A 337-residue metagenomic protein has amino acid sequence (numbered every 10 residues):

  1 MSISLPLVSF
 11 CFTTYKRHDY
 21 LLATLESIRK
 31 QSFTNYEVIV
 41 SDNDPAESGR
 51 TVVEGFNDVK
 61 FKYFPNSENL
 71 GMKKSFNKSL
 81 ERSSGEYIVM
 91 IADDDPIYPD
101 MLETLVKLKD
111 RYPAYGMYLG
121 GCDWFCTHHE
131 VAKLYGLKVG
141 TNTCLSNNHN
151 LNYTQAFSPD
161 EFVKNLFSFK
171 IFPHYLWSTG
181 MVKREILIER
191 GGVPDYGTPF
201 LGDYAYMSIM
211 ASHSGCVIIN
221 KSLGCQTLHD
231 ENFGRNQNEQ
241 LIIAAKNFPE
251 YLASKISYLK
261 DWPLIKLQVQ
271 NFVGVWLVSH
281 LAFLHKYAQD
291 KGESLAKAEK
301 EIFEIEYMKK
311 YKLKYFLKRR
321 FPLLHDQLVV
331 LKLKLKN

Functional and structural regions predicted by a protein language model:
R17-K30: Short, well-formed alpha-helical segments that are part of the catalytic scaffolds of diverse glycosyltransferases
S27, T34, D42-T51, E68 (+2 more regions): A conserved acidic beta->alpha catalytic loop
N66-S83, D93: Glycine-rich, basic loop-to-helix element that forms the pyrophosphate-binding segment of sugar-nucleotide handling
I88: Short aromatic/hydrophobic "clamp" motif used to bind/position activated sugar donors
L102-L145: Conserved donor NDP-sugar-binding/catalytic core segment of glycosyltransferases
C144-Q240: Conserved nucleotide-sugar donor-binding catalytic segment
P199, Y204, S222-D230, R235-L264 (+1 more regions): Catalytic core of nucleotide-sugar-dependent glycosyltransferases
I256-S257, G274-N337: Membrane-interface aromatic/basic loop that binds lipid-linked glycans or pyrophosphate carriers, typified by
